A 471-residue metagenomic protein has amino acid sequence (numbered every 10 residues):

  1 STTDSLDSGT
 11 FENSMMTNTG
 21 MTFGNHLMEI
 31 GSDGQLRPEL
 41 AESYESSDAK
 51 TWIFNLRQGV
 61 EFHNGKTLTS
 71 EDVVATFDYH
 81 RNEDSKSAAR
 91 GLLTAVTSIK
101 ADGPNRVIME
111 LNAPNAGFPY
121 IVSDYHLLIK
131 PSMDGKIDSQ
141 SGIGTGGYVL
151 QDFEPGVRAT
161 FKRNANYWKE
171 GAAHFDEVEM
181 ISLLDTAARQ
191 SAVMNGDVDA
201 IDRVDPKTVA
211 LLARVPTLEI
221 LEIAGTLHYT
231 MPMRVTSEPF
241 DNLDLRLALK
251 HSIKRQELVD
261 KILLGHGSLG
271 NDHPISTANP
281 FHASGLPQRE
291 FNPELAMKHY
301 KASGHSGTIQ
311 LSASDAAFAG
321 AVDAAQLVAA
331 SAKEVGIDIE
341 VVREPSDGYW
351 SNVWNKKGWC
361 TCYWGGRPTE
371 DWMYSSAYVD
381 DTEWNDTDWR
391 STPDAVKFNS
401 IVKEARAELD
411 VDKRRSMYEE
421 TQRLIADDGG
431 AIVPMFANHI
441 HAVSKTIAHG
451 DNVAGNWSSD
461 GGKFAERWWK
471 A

Functional and structural regions predicted by a protein language model:
S1-D48, D78, I143-T145: N-terminal lobe/hinge region of extracytoplasmic solute-binding protein
G31-Q35, N115, V122-A173, E177-E179: Gly/Pro-rich hinge or "lid" segments in bacterial periplasmic/extracellular proteins
E45, N55, A89-P131, D152: Surface-exposed binding/hinge segments that line and control ligand-binding clefts or catalytic entry sites
G65, A330-E383, M417: Periplasmic binding protein-like
K136, N166-L211, D338: Ligand-site clamp/hinge motif
L269-A302, A316-V322: Structural transition elements
D338-G348, S375-K445, A471: Extracytoplasmic/peripheral linker and loop segments enriched in polar/acidic and small residues with frequent Thr/Pro
H441-A471: Long beta-strand-rich cores associated with HINT superfamily self-processing modules
